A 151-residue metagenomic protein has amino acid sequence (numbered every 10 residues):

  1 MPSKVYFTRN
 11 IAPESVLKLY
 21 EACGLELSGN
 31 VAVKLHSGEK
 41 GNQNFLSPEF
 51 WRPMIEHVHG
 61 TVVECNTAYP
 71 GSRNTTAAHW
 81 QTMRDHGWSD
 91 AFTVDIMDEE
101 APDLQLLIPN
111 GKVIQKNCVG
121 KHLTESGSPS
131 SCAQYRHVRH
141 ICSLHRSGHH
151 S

Functional and structural regions predicted by a protein language model:
M1-S151: N-terminal and secondary-structure boundary signal
